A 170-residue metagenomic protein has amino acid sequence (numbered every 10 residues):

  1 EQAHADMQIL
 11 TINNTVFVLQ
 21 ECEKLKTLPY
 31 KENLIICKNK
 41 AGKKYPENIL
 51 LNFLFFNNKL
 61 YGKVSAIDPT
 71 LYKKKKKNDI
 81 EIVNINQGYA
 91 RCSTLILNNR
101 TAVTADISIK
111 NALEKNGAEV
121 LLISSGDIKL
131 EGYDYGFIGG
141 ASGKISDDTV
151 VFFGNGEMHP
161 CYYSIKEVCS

Functional and structural regions predicted by a protein language model:
E1-S170: Histidine/cysteine-enriched polar flanking segments
